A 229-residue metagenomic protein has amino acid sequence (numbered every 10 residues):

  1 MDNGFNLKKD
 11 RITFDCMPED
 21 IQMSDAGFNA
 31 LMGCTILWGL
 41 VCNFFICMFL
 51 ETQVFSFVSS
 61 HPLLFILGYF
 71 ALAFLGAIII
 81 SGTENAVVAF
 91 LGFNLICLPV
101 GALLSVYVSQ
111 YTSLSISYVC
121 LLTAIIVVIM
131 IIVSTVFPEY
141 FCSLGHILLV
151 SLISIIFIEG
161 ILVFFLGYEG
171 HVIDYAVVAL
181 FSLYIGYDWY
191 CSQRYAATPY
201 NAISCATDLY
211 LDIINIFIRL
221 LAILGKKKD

Functional and structural regions predicted by a protein language model:
M1-D229: A hydrophobic alpha-helical transmembrane-helix feature that marks the membrane cores and membrane-interface segments
